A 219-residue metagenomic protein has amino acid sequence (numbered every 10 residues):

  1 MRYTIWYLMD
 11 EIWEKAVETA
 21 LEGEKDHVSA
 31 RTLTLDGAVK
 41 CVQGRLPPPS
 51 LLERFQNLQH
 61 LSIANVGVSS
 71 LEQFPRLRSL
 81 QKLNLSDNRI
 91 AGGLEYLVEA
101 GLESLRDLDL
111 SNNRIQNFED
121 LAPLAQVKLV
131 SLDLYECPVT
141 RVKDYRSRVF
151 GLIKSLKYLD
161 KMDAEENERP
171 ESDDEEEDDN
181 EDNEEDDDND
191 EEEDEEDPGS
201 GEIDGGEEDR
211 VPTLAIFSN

Functional and structural regions predicted by a protein language model:
M1-S62, P138, V142-N219: The feature captures the LRR N-terminal capping module
R2-M9, Q81, S104-D107: Acidic/glycine-enriched edge-of-secondary-structure segments
A30, V42-G44, L58, V68 (+5 more regions): A broad structural signal for short, well-ordered beta-strand segments within beta-sheet-rich domains
R31-D36, Q56-I63, L80-L85, L105-L110 (+2 more regions): Conserved hydrophobic beta-strand positions in leucine-rich repeat
G37-V39, N65-G67, E72-P75, D87-R89 (+6 more regions): Residues that form ligand- and interface-recognition hot spots within folded domains
L46-Q56, E72-R78, L94-E103, F118-V127 (+1 more regions): A structural signal for leucine-rich repeat
N84, R89, L97, D109-S111 (+4 more regions): Alpha-helix boundary/capping detector
Y96-V98, E103-N113, N180-E184, D188-D190: Short secondary-structure boundary segments
